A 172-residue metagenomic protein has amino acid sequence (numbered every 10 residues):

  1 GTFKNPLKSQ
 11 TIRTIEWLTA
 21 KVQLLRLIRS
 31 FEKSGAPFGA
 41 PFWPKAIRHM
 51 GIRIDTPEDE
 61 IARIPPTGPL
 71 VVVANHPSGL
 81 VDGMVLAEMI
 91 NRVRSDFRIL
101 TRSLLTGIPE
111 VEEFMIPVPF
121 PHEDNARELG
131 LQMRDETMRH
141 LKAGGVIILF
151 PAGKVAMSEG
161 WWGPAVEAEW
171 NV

Functional and structural regions predicted by a protein language model:
G1-V73, G83-V85, R92-R94, E112-E113: Membrane-anchoring hydrophobic helices of lipid-metabolizing enzymes
I47-I52, H76, E123-E128, G163-P164: Short, flexible loop segments at the rims of nucleotide/cofactor-binding pockets, characterized by
P57, D82, G130-R134, E169-N171: Amphipathic coiled-coil/heptad-repeat helices and related helical stalk/stem segments that mediate oligomerization
V71-V73, P117, I148-F150: Structural motif
H76-L80, K154-A156: Gly/Ser/Thr-rich loops at beta-strand to alpha-helix junctions that form or flank small-molecule/cofactor-binding
L86-E88, E113-M115, W162-P164: Short, glycine/charged-enriched secondary-structure capping and boundary segments
N91, R98-K142: Conserved nucleotide-cofactor-binding alpha/beta core module
S95, M138, K142-V172: Membrane-associated lipid acylation/remodeling enzymes share a hydrophobic transmembrane-juxtamembrane segment
